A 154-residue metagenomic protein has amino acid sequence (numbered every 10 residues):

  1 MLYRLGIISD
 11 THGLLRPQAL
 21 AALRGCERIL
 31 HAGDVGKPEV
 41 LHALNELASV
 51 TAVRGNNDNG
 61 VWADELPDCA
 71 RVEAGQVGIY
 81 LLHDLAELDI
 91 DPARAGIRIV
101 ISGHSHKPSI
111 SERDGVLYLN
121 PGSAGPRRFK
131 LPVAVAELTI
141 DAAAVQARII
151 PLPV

Functional and structural regions predicted by a protein language model:
M1-V50, D58-D68, Q76, L131-A134: N-terminal active-site segment of His-dependent metallophosphoesterases
L2, R71-G75, E112, L119-V154: Binuclear metal-dependent phosphoesterase catalytic core
I7-S9, R28-D34, T51-N56, Y80-H83 (+2 more regions): Active-site neighborhood of phospho(di)ester-bond hydrolases with catalytic His/Asp-centered motifs
G13, K37, A86, K107 (+1 more regions): Short active-site segment of divalent metal-dependent hydrolases/proteases that encodes the spacing between
L14, N59, L88, R127 (+1 more regions): Flexible, glycine-rich phosphate/dinucleotide-binding loops and adjacent beta-alpha linkers at cofactor/substrate
L20-A21, H42, C69-R71, D91-P92 (+4 more regions): Short secondary-structure boundary/capping segments
N57, L66-V100: Glycine/small-residue-rich loop that forms an oxyanion/phosphate-binding "nest" at active or ligand-binding sites
A86-N120: A mid-sequence interfacial segment
